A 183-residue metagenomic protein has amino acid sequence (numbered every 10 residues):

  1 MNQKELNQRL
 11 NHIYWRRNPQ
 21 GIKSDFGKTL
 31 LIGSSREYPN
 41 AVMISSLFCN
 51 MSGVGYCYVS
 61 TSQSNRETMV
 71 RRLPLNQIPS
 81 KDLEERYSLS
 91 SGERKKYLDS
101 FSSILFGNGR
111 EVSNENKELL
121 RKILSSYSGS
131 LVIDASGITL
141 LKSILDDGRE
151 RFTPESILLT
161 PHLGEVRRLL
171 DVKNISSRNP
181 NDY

Functional and structural regions predicted by a protein language model:
M1-L131, T139-L158, L163-Y183: Small-residue (G/A/S/T)-rich helix-start motifs and N-terminal tracts that mark the onset
